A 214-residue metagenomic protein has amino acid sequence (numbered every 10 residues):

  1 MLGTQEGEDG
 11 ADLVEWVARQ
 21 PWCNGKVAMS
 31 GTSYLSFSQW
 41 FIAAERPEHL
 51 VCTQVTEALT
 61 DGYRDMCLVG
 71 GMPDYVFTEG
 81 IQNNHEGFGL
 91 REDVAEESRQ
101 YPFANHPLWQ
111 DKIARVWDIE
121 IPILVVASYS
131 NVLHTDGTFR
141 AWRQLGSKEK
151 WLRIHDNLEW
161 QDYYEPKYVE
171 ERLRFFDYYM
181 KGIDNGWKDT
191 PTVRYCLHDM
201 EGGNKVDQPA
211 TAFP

Functional and structural regions predicted by a protein language model:
L2-P21: Alpha/beta-hydrolase active-site loop
A11, W40-A44, F139: Short, hydrophobic alpha-helix immediately C-terminal to the catalytic nucleophile
P21-Y34: Alpha/beta-hydrolase fold nucleophile elbow
S30, Q54-E57, R153-D156: Alpha/beta-hydrolase-fold catalytic nucleophile elbow
Q39-D118: Accessory cap/linker subdomain of secreted extracellular hydrolases
E48, I121, L133-F139, Q144-P214: Alpha/beta-hydrolase-fold serine-hydrolase catalytic core, especially in secreted/extracellular enzymes
I119, V125-A127: Short beta-strand/loop motif that positions the catalytic acidic residue of the alpha/beta-hydrolase fold
